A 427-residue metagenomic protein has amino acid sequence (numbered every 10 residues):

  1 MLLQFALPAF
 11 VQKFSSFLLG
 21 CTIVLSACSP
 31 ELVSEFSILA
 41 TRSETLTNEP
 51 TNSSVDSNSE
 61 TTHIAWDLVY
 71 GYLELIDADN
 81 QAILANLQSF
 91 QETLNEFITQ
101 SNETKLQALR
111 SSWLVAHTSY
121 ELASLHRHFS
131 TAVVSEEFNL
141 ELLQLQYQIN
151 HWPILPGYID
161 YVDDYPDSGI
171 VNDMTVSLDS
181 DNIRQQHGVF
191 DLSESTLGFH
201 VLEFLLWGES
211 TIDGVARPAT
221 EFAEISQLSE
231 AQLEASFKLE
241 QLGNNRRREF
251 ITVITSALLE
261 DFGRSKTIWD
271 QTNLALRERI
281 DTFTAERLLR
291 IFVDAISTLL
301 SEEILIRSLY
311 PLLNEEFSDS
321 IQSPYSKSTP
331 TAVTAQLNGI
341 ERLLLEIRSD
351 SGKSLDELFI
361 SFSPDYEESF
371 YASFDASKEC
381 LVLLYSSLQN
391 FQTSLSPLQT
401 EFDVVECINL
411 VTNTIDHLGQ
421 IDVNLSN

Functional and structural regions predicted by a protein language model:
M1-V11: N-terminal secretory signal peptides that target proteins for export/translocation
A9, C21-T22, S53: Residue-level marker of intrinsically disordered, low-complexity segments enriched for small/polar residues
Q12-G20: Sec-dependent signal peptide recognition, specifically the positively charged N-region followed immediately by
L25-A27: C-terminal motif of bacterial Sec signal peptides marking the signal peptidase cleavage site
S29-L32: Bacterial signal peptide processing site
S34-F36, T414: Cys/His-rich zinc-coordinating "finger/knuckle" motifs
I38-S43: Short, low-structural-confidence N-terminal segments
L46-N427: Mature extracytoplasmic or organellar-lumen-exposed domains after removal of signal/transit peptides
